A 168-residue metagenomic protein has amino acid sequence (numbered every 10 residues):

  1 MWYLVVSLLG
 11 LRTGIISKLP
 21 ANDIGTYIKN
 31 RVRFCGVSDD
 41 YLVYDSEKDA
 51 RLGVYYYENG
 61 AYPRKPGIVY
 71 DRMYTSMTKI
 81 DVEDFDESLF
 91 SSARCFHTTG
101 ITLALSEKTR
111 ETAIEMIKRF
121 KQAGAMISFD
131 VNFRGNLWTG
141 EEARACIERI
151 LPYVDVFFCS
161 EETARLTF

Functional and structural regions predicted by a protein language model:
M1-L4: Short catalytic helix/loop segments, enriched in acidic residues and glycine and frequently bearing histidine
L9-G10, G124: Glycine-centered short loops/turns at secondary-structure junctions
G10-R12, P152: Compositionally biased amphipathic helical and low-complexity segments enriched in hydrophobic
R12-G100: Conserved N-terminal subdomain of the carbohydrate kinase-like
C95, I101-F168: Conserved beta-alpha-beta core of the PfkB/ribokinase-like small-molecule kinase fold
